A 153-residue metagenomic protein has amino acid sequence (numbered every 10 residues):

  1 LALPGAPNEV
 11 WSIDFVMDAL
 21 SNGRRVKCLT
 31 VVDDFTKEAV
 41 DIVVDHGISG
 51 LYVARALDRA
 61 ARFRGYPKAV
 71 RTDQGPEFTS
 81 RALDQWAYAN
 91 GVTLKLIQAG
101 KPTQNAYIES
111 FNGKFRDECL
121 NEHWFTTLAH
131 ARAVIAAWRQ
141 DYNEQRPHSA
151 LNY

Functional and structural regions predicted by a protein language model:
L1-Y153: Charged DNA-binding/catalytic regions of mobile-element recombinases
